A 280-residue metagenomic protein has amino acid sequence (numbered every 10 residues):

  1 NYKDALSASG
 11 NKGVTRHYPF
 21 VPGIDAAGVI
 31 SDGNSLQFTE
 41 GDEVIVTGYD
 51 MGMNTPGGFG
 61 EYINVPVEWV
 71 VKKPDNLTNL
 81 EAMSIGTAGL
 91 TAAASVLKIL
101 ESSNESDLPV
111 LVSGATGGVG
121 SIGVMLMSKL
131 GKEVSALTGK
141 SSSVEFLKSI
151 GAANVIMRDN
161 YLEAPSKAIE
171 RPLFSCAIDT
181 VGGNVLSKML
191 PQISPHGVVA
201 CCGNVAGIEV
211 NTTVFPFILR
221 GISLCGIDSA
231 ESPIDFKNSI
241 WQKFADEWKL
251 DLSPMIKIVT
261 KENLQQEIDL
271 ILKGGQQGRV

Functional and structural regions predicted by a protein language model:
N1, S9-M51: Glycine-rich beta-strand-centered segment in the early N-terminal region that forms part of a ligand/cofactor-binding
D42-E43, Y62, K129, V198: Residue-level marker of beta-strand positions
I45, S175-I178, A200: N-terminal Rossmann-like NAD(P) cofactor-binding module of classical short-chain dehydrogenase/reductase
V46-L111: NAD(P)H dinucleotide-binding glycine-rich loop of Rossmann-like/cofactor-binding domains, especially the beta1-alpha1
M83-R158: Mid-domain Rossmann-like dinucleotide-binding core that forms the NAD(H)/NADP(H) cofactor-binding site
Y161-P172: Short amphipathic alpha-helix with an adjacent loop that forms part of the alpha/beta core around
N184-D251: Glycine-rich phosphate-binding loop and adjacent beta-alpha segment of Rossmann(oid) nucleotide-cofactor-binding
D235-V280: C-terminal hydrophobic helical "lid"/dimerization subdomain of Rossmann-like NAD(P)H-dependent oxidoreductases
